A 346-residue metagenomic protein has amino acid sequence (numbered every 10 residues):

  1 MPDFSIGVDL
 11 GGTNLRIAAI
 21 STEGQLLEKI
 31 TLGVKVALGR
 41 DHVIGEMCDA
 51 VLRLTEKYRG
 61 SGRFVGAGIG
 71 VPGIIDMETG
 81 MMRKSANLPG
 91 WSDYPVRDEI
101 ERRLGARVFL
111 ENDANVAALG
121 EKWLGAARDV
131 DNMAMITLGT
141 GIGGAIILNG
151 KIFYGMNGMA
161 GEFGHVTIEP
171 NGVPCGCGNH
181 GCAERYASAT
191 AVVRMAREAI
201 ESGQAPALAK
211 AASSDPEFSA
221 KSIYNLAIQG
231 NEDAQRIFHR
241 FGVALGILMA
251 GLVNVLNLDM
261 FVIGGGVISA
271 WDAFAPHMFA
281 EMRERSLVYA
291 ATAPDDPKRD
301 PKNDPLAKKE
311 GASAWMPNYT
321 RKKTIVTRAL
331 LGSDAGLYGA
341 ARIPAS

Functional and structural regions predicted by a protein language model:
M1-G66, D76-M81, D98-A106, G120-V130 (+3 more regions): ATP-binding/phosphotransfer module of carbohydrate and carboxylate kinases, centering on a glycine-rich
V8-T13, T137-G141, M159: A short acidic Gly-Thr/Ser loop motif
L15-A19, I142-I147: Short beta-strand scaffold segments in enzyme catalytic cores
I30-L32, A86, M156: Short hydrophobic alpha-helix segments
V34-K35, G90-W91, A160-E162, I168: A short acidic/small-residue loop/turn micro-motif
G80-W91: A charged helix-plus-loop insertion that forms the helical arch/lid used to bind and gate nucleic-acid substrates
L110-N112, A118: Short loop/edge segments at beta-strand edges and connector loops that shape dinucleotide/nucleotide cofactor-binding
